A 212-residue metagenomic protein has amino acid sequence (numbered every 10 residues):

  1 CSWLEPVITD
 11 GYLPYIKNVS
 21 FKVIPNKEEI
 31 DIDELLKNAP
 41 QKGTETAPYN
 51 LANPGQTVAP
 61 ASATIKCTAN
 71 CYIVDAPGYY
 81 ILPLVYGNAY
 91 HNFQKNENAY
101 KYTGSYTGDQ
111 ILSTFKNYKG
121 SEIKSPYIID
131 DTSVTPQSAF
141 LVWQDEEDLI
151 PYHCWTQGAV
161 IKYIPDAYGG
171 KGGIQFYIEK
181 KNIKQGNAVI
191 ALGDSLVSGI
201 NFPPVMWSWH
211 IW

Functional and structural regions predicted by a protein language model:
C1-K162: Solvent-exposed, low-complexity, repeat-rich "mucin-like" stalks and linkers
I164-G173, N201-F202: Aromatic sugar-binding surface patches on proteins that engage polysaccharides or sugar-phosphate polymers
G169-Q185, V189: Extracellular/luminal low-complexity segments enriched in Ser/Thr/Pro
L192-V197: Beta-strand-rich extracellular modules
S198-M206: Beta-sandwich strand segments
H210-W212: Short beta-strand edge segments in extracellular beta-sheet folds
